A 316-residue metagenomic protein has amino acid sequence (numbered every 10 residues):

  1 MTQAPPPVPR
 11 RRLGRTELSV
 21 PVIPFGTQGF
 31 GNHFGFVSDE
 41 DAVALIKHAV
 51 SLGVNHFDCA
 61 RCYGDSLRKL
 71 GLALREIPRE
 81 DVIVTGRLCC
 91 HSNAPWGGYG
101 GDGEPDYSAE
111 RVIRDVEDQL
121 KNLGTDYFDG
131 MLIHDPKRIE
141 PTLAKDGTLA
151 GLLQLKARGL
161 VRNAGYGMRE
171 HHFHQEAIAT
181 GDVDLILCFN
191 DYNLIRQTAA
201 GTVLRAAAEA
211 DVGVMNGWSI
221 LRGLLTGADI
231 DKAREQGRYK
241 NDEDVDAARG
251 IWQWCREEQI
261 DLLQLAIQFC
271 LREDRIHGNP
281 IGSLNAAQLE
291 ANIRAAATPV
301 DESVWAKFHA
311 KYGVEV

Functional and structural regions predicted by a protein language model:
M1-V82: N-terminal binding-site loop/beta-alpha segment at the start of enzyme catalytic domains that lines or forms
P7, P136-V316: Beta/alpha (TIM)-barrel catalytic core signal, keyed to glycine-rich beta->alpha loops juxtaposed to Asp/Glu that bind
L13, F25, A42, F57 (+11 more regions): Conserved, mostly hydrophobic/aromatic
V20-P24, N55-H56, C62, D81-T85 (+5 more regions): Structural preference for beta-strand elements that scaffold enzyme active sites
Q28-E40, G97-I113: Active-site mouth loops of central-metabolism enzymes
G71-L88, L149-G159: Alpha-helix-loop-beta-strand connector modules within alpha/beta enzyme cores
N93-D106, I230-Q236: Surface-exposed, active-site-proximal loop segments in enzymatic domains
D118-I139: Active-site groove signature of glycoside hydrolases
